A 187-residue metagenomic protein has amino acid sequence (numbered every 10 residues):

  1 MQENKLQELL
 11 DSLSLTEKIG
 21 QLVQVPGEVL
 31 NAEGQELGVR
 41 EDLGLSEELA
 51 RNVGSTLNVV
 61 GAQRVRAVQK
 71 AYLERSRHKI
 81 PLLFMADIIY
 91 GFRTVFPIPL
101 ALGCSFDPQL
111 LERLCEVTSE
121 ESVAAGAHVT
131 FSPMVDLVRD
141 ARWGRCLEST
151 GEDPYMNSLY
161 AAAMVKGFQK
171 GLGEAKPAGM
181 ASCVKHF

Functional and structural regions predicted by a protein language model:
M1-F187: Glycoside hydrolase catalytic-domain context in secreted enzymes
